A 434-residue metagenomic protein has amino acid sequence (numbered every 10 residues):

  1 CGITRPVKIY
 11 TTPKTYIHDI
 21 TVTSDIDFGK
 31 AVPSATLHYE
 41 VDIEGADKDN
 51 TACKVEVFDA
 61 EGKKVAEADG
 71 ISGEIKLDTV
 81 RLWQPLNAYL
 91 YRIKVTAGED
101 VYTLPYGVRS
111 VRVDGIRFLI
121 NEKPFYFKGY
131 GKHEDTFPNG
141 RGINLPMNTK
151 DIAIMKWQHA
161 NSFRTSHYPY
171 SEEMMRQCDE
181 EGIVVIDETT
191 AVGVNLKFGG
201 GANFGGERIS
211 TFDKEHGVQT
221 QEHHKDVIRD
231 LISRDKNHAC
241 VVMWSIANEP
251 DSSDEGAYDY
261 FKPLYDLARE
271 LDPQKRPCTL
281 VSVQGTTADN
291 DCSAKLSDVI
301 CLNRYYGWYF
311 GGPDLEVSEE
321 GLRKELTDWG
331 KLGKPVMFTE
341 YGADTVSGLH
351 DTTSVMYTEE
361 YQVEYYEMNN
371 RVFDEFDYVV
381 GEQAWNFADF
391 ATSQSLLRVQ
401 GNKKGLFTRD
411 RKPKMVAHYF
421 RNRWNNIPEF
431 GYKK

Functional and structural regions predicted by a protein language model:
C1-V185, V227, C240-M243, D259-P263 (+5 more regions): Secreted/periplasmic carbohydrate-active enzymes, especially glycoside hydrolases
H38, I152-M155, S162-N426, F430-K434: Substrate-binding/catalytic cleft of secreted carbohydrate-active enzymes, primarily glycoside hydrolases
